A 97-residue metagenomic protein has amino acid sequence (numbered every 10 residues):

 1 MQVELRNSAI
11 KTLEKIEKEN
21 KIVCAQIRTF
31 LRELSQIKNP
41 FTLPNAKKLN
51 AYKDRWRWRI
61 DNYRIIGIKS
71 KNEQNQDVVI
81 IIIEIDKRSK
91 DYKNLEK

Functional and structural regions predicted by a protein language model:
M1, N45, W56, Q76-V79: Generic structural motif recognizing short loop/turn segments at the entrances and edges of beta-strands
M1-F30: Arg/Lys-rich, positively charged N-terminal/basic patches that mediate binding to nucleic acids
S8-I10, A51, K87: Residues that form or immediately flank small-molecule/cofactor binding pockets and catalytic motifs
E14, R59-R64, I68-K97: Enriched for short, Lys/Arg-rich terminal
I16-A25, I37-L43, S70-V78: Short, charged helix-to-loop "capping" segments that act as catalytic/coupling loops
K21, K48-N50, R57, I80-I83: Helix-centric, low-specificity signal for extended rod-like, repetitive segments
R32-R59: A short, surface-exposed loop/turn module that caps and links secondary-structure elements
